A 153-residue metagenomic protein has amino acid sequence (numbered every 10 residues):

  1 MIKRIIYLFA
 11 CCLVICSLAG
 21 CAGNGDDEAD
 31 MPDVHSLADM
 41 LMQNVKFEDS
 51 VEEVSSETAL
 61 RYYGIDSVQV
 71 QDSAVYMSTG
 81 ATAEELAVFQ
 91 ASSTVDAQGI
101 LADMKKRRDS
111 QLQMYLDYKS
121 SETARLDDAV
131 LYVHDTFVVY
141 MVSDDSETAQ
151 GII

Functional and structural regions predicted by a protein language model:
M1-F9: Bacterial N-terminal signal peptides that target proteins for export
C16-G20: C-terminal motif of bacterial Sec signal peptides marking the signal peptidase cleavage site
A22-V70: N-terminal "mature-domain start" segment
V34-A38, M42, L86, A97-K105 (+1 more regions): Extracytoplasmic/secreted envelope proteins and their assembly/folding machinery, especially bacterial periplasmic
S50-A83, V95, L126-A129: Short, compositionally biased low-complexity segments enriched in polar/charged residues
Y76-A102, L112: Mid-length scaffold segments of soluble, non-membrane domains
A97-H134: Short Gly/Thr-rich strand-loop-strand
S121-I153: A short, solvent-exposed beta-edge/loop patch
